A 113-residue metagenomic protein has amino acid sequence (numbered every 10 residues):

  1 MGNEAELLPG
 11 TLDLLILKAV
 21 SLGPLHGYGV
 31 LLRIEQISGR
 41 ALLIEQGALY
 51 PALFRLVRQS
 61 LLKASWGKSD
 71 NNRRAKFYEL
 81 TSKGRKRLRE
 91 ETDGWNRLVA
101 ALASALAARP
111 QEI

Functional and structural regions predicted by a protein language model:
G2-E6, W66-G67: Short beta-strand/turn micro-motifs at beta-sheet edges
E4-A48: N-terminal helix-turn-helix DNA-binding core of bacterial DNA-binding proteins
L49-L56: Basic amphipathic alpha-helical segments that dock to polyanions
V57-R74, E79: Beta-hairpin "wing" of winged helix-turn-helix
L80-G84: Accessory beta->alpha helical hairpin/"wing" motif in late/C-terminal subdomains of nucleic-acid enzymes
K86-I113: Amphipathic alpha-helical dimerization/coiled-coil segments that flank or bridge DNA-binding/regulatory modules
